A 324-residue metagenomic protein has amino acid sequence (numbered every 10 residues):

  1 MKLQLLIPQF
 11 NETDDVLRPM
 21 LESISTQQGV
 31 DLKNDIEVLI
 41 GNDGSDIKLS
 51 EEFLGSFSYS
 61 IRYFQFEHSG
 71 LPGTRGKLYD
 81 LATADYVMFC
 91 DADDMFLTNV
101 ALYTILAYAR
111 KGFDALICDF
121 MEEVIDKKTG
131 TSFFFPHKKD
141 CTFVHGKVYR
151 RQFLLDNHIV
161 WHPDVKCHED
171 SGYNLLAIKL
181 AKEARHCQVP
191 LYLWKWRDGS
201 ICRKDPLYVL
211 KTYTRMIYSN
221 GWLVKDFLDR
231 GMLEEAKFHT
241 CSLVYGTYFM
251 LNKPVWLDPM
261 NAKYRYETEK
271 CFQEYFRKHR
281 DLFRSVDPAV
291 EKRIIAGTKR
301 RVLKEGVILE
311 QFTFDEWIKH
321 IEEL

Functional and structural regions predicted by a protein language model:
M1-Y218, W222, D226-R230, E323: Nucleotide-sugar donor-binding/catalytic module of glycosyltransferases that assemble extracellular/cell-envelope
S56, Y63, P72-G73, F113 (+1 more regions): Membrane-interface aromatic/basic loop that binds lipid-linked glycans or pyrophosphate carriers, typified by
V100, L176-A177, G199-S200, F249 (+3 more regions): Charge-rich, low-complexity amphipathic helices in intrinsically disordered tails/linkers adjacent to domains
L191-R197, R203-F238, G246, N252-K253 (+1 more regions): Catalytic core of nucleotide-sugar-dependent glycosyltransferases
